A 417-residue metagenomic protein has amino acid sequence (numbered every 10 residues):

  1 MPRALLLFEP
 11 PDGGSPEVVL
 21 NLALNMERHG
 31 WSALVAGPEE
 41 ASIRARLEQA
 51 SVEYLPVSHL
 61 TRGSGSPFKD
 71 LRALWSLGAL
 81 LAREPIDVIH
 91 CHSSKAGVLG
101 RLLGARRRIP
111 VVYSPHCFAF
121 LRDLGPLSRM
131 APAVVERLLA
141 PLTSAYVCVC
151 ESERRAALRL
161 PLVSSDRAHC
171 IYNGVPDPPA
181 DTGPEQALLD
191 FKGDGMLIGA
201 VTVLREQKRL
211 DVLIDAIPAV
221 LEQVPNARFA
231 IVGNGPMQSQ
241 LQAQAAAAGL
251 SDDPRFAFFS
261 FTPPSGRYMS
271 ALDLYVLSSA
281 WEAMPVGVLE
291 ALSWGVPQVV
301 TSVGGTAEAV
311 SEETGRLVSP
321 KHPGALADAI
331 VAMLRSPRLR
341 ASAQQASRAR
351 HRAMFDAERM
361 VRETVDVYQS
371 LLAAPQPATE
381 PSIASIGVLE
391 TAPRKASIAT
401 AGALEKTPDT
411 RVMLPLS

Functional and structural regions predicted by a protein language model:
L6-K69, C170, P236-M237: N-terminal strand-loop element at the rim of the active site of nucleotide-sugar-dependent glycosyltransferases
P16-L24, M196, A200-A219, P236-Q242 (+1 more regions): A conserved mid-protein helix/loop that constitutes part of the nucleotide-sugar donor-binding site
L142-R167, V175: A short, active-site helix/loop in glycosyltransferases that binds the activated sugar's phosphate group
A180-K192, L197-I198, R348: A short helix/loop element that forms part of the nucleotide-sugar donor recognition site in Leloir-type
Q242-S260: Nucleotide-activated donor-binding/catalytic signature segment of Leloir-type glycosyltransferases, i.e., the conserved
F261, A280: Aromatic "clamp/platform" in nucleotide-sugar-dependent glycosyltransferases that forms part of the donor/acceptor
P297-V300: Short hydrophobic beta-strand element within catalytic cores of glycosyltransferases and related nucleotide-activated
E312-P323, A332-P337: Conserved acidic donor-binding segment of nucleotide-sugar-dependent glycosyltransferases
